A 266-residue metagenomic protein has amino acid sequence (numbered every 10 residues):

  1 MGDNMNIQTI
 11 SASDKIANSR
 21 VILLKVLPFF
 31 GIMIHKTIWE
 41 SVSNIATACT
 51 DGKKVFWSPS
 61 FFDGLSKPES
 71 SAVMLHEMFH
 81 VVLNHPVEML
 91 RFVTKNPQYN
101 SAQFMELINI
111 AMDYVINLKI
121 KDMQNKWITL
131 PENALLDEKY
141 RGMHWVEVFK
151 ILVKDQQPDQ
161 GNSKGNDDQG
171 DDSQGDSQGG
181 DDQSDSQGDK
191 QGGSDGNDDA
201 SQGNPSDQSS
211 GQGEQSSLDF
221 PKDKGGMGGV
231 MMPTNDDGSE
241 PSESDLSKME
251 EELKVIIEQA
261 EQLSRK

Functional and structural regions predicted by a protein language model:
M1-M74, M78-P131: Basic/hydrophobic alpha-helical interface regions
L118-K266: Negatively charged
